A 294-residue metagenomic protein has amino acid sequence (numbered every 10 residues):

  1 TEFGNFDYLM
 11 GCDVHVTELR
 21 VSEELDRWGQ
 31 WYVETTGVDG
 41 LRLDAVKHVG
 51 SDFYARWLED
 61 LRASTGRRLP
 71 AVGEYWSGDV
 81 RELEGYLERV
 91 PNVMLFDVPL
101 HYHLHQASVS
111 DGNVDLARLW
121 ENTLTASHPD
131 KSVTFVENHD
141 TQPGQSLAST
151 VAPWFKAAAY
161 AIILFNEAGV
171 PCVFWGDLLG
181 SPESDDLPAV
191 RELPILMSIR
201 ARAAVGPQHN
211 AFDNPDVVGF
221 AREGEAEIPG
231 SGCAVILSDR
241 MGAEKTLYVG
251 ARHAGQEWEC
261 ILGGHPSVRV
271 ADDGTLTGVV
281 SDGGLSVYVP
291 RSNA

Functional and structural regions predicted by a protein language model:
T1-T35, V46: Active-site-adjacent "subsite" loops/lids of carbohydrate-active enzymes
R27-A294: Active-site-proximal helices and loops of the catalytic beta/alpha 8
